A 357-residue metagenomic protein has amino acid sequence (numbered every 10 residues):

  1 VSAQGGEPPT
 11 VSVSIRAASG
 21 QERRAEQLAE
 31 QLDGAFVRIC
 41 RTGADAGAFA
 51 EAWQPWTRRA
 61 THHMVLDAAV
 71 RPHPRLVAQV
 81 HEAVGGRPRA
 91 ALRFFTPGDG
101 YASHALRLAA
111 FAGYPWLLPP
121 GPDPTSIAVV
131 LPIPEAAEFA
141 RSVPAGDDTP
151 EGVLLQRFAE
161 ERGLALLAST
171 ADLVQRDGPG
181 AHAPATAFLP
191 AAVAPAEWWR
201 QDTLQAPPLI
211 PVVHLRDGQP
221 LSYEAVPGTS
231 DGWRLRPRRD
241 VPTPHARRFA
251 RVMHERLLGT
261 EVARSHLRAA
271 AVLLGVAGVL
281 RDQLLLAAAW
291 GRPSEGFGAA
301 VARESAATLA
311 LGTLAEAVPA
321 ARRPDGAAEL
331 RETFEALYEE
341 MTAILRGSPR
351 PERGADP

Functional and structural regions predicted by a protein language model:
A3, L154-P357: C-terminal catalytic/acceptor-binding lobe
A3-P8, Q27-F36: Short, acidic, metal-binding catalytic loop of nucleotide-sugar glycosyltransferases
P9-R16, F36-I39, A69: Hydrophobic targeting segments
I15-D33: Short, well-formed alpha-helical segments that are part of the catalytic scaffolds of diverse glycosyltransferases
T42-F49: A short, glycine-/small-residue-rich helix N-cap motif at loop->alpha-helix starts within glycosyltransferase
A50-H62: Active-site nucleotide-sugar/metal-binding loop of Leloir-type enzymes
A60-R71: Short beta-strand-to-loop acidic/aromatic patch adjacent to the donor-nucleotide binding site
H73-G152: Conserved catalytic core of nucleotide-sugar-dependent glycosyltransferases
